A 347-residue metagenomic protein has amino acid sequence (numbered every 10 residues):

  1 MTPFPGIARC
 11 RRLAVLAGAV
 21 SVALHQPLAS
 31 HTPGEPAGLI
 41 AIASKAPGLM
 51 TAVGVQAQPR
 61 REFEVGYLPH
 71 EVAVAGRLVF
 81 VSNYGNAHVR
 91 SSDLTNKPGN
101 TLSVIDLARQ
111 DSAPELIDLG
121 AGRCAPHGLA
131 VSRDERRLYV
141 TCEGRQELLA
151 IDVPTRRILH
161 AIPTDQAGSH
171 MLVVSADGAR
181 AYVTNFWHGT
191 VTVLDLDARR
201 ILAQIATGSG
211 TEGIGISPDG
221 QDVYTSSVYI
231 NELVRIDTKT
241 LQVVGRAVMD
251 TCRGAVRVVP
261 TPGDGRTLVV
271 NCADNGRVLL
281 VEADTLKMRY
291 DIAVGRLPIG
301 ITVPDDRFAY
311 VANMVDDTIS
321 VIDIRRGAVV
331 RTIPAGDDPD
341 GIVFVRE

Functional and structural regions predicted by a protein language model:
T2-A14: Bacterial N-terminal signal peptides that target proteins for export
L13-L16, H25: Long alpha-helical, hydrophobic tracts
V20-E347: Predominantly soluble domains enriched in secretory-pathway, periplasmic, or organellar proteins
